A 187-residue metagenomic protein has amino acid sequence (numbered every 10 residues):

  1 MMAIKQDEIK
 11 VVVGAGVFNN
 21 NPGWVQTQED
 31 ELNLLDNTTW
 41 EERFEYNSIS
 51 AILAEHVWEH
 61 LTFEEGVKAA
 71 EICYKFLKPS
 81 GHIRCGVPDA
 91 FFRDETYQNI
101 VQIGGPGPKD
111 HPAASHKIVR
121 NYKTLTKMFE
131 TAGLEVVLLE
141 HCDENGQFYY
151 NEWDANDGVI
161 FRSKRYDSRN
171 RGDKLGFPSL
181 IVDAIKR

Functional and structural regions predicted by a protein language model:
M1-M2, M128: Detector for methionine-enriched segments
A3-F18, N151, S163-K164, F177: SAM-dependent nucleic-acid methyltransferase catalytic core
E8-R93, K123, V182-I185: Conserved SAM-binding loop
F63-I72, K78, H82-R187: S-adenosyl-L-methionine-dependent methyltransferase catalytic module, highlighting the catalytic core
